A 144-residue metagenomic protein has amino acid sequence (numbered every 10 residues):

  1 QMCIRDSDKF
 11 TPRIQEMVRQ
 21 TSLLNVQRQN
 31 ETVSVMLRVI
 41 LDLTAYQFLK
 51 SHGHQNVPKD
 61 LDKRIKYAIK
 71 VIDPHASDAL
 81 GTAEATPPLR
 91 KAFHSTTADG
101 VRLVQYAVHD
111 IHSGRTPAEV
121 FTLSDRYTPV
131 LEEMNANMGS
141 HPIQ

Functional and structural regions predicted by a protein language model:
M2-I4: Short, small-residue-biased leader/transition segments that mark boundaries at the very start of proteins
D8-K9, T122: Short N-terminal helix-initiation segments at or just after the protein's N-terminus
K9-E31: A long, hydrophobic alpha-helical segment
R13, M17, L43-T44, G100-L103: Amphipathic, well-ordered alpha-helical segments in soluble domains
Q20, H54-Q144: Long, charged low-complexity segments
S22, R28-K50: Short, hydrophobic, well-ordered secondary-structure elements
